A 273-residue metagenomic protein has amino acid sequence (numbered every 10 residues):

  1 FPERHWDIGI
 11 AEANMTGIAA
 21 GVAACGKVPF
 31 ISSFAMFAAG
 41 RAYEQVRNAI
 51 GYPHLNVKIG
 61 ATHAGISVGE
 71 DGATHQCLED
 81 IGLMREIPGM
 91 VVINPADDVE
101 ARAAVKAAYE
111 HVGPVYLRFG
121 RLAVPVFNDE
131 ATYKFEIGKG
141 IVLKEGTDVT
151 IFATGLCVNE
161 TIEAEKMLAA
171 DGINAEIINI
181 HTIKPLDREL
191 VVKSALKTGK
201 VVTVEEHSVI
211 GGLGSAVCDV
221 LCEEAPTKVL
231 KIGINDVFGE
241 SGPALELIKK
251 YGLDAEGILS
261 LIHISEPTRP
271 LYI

Functional and structural regions predicted by a protein language model:
P2-D7: Short pre-catalytic strand/loop immediately N-terminal to key active-site residues, enriched for Gly-Thr
A11, V22-T150, N159, A175: Conserved thiamine diphosphate
F152-A170: Glycine-rich phosphate/diphosphate-binding loop of Rossmann-like nucleotide-binding domains
N174-S194: Generic long, charged, amphipathic alpha-helical segments
S215-V229: A short, gly/pro- and small-residue-rich
K228-S241: Short, flexible loop segments at boundaries between secondary-structure elements
I262-I273: Single conserved hydrophobic/aromatic residue that forms the stacking wall/gate of nucleotide- or nucleobase-binding
